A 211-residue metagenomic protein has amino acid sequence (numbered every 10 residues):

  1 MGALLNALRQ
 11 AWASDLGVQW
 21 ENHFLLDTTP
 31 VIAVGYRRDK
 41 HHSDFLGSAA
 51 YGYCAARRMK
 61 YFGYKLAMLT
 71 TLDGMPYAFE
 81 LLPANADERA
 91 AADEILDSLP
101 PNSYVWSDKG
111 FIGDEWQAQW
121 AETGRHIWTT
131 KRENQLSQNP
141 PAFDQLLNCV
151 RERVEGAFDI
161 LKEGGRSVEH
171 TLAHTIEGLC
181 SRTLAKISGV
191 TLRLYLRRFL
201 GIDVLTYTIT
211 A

Functional and structural regions predicted by a protein language model:
M1-A211: Short alpha-helical elements
